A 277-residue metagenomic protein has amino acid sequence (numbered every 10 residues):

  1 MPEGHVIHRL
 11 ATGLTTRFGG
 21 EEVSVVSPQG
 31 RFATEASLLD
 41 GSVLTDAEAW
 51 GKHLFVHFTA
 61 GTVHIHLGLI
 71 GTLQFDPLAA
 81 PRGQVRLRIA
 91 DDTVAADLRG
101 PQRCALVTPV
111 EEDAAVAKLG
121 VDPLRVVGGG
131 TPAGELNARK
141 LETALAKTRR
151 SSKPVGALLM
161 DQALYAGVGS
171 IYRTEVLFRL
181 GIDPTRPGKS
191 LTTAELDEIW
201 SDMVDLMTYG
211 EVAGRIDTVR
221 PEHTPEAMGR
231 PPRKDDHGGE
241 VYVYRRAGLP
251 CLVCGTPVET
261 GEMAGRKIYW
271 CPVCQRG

Functional and structural regions predicted by a protein language model:
M1, S27, D76, A80 (+9 more regions): Intrinsic-disorder/low-complexity coil detector
M1-P109: Gly/Gly-Pro- and Ser/Thr-rich, intrinsically disordered tail segments characteristic of DNA damage-repair and tolerance
H8, T16-G20, F32, L39 (+5 more regions): Non-transmembrane, interaction-prone segments in cytosolic or luminal domains
E22-E35, E48, A144-G277: Basic, nucleic-acid-binding surfaces and adjacent catalytic neighborhoods in DNA/RNA-processing proteins
V63-R179, P187, I199: Phosphate/anion-contacting hairpin/loop surfaces
